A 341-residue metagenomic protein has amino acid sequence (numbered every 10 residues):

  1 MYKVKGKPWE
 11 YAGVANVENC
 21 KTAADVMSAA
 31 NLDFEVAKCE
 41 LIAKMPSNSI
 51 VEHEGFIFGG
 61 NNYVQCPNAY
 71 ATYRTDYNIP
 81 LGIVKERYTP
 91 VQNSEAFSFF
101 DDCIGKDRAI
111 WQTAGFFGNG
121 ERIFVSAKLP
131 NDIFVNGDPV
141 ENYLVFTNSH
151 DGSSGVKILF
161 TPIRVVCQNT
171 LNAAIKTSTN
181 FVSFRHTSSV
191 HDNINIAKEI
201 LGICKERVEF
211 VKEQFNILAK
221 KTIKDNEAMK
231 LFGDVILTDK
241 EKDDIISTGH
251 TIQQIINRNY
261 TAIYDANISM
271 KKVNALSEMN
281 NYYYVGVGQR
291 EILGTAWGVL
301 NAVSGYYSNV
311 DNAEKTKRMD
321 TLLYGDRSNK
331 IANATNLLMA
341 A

Functional and structural regions predicted by a protein language model:
M1-F56, G115, D132-A341: Intrinsically disordered, low-complexity regions enriched in serine/threonine
V51-P67: An N-terminal amphipathic alpha-helical segment
Y63-R87: A short, surface-exposed helix-loop junction/capping segment
D76, G105, G118, D151-G152: Short, solvent-exposed coil/turn segments at beta-strand boundaries
E86-I110: Amphipathic alpha-helical segments
F99, K106-V135: Ser/Thr-rich, low-complexity intrinsically disordered terminal regions
